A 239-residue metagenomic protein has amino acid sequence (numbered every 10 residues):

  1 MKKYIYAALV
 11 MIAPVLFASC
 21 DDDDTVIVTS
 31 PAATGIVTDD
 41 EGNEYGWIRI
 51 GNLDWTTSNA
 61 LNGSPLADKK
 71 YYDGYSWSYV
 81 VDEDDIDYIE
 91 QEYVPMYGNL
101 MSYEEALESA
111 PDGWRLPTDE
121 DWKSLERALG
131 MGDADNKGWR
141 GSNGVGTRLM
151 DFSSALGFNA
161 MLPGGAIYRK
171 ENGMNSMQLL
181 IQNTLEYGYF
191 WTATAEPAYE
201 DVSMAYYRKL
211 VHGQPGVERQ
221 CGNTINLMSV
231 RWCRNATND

Functional and structural regions predicted by a protein language model:
M1-K2, N136: Generic cytosolic/nucleocytoplasmic N-terminal low-complexity/intrinsically disordered segments
K2-L9: Sec-dependent signal peptide recognition, specifically the positively charged N-region followed immediately by
L16-S19: C-terminal motif of bacterial Sec signal peptides marking the signal peptidase cleavage site
D22-D239: Conserved positions within compact, well-structured domain cores
